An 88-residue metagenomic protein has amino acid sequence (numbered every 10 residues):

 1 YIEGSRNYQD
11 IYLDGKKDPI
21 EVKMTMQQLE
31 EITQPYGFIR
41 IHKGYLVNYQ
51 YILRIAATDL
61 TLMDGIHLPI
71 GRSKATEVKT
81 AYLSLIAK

Functional and structural regions predicted by a protein language model:
Y1-M63, H67-P69: Conserved binding/recognition cores within well-folded domains
L62, S73-K88: Eukaryotic intrinsically disordered, low-complexity regulatory linkers and tails enriched in Ser/Thr/Pro
